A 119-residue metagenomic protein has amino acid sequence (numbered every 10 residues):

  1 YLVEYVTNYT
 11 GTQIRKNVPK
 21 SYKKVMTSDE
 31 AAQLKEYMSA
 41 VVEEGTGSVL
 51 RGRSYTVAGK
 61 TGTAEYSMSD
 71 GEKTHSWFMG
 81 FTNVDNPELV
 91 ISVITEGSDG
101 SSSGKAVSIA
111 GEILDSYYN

Functional and structural regions predicted by a protein language model:
Y1-S21, M38, V42-N119: Active-site beta-strand/loop architecture of penicillin-binding DD-peptidases
K24-V25: Short, conserved sequence motifs enriched in acidic/basic residues, glycine, and aromatics that mark functional "hot
S28-D29: A structural-propensity feature for long, helix-poor, extended segments
